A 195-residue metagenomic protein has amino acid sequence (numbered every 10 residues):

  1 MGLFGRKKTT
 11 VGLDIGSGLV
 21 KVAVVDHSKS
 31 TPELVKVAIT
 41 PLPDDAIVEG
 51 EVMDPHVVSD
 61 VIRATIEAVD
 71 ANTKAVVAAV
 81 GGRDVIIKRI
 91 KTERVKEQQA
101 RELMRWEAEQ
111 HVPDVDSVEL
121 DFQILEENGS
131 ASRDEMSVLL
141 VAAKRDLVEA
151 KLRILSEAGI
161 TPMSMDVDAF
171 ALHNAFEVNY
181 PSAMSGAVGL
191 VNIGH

Functional and structural regions predicted by a protein language model:
M1-E107, E149-L152, E157-T161, G186: Non-catalytic, solvent-exposed interaction/assembly segments
M1-G5, V112-P113, Y180-S182, V191: Short, solvent-exposed secondary-structure boundary motifs
A75, A79-P181: Active-site neighborhood for divalent-cation/phosphate handling
E177, G186-A187: Glycine-rich, charged/polar anion/phosphate-binding loops that engage phosphate groups from diverse ligands
V188-H195: Acidic, glycine-rich loop-and-beta core segments that form the ion-binding/anion-interacting portion of active sites
